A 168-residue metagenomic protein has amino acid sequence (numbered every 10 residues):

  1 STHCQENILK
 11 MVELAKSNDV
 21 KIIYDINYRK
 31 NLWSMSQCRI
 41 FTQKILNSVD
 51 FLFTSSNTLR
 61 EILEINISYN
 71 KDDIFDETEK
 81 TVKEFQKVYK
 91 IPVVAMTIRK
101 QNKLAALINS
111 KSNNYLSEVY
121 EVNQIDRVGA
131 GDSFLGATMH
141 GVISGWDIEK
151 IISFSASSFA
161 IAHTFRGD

Functional and structural regions predicted by a protein language model:
T2-D19: Glycosyltransferases and closely related glycan-assembly transferases that use nucleotide-activated donors
K10, L14, K44, S48 (+1 more regions): A non-catalytic, amphipathic alpha-helix used as a structural packing/dimerization or gating element in enzyme scaffolds
L14-N18, S48, L52, V88 (+4 more regions): Change "in soluble alpha/beta enzymes" to "in soluble alpha/beta proteins
N18, L32-S112: Conserved phosphate/ATP/ADP-binding segment of small-molecule kinases
D25: Acidic/charged, solvent-exposed loop-and-adjacent secondary-structure segments enriched in E/D, K/R, S/T, and G/P
E118-D168: Conserved post-catalytic alpha-helical subdomain immediately downstream of the catalytic base and nucleotide-binding
